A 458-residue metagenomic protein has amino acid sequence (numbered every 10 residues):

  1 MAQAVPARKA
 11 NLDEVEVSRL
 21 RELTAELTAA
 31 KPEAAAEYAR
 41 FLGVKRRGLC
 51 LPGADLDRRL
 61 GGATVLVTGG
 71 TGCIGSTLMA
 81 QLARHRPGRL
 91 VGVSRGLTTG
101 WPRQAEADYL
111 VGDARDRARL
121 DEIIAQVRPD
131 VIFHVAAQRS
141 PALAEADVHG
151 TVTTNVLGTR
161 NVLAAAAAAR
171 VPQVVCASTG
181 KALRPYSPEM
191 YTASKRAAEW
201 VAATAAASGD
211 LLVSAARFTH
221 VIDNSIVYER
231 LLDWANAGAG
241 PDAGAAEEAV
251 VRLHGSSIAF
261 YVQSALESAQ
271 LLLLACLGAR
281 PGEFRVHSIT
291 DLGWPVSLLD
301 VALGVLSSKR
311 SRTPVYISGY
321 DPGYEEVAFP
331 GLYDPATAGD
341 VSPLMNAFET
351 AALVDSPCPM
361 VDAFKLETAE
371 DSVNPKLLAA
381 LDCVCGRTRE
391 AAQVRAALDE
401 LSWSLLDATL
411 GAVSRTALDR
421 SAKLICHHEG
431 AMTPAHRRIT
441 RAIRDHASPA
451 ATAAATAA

Functional and structural regions predicted by a protein language model:
M1-T64, D399-A458: Non-catalytic terminal and boundary segments that flank Rossmann-like NAD(P)-dependent oxidoreductase
D57-H85: N-terminal Rossmann NAD(P)H-binding glycine-rich loop of SDR-like oxidoreductase domains
T68, V93, I132-A136, V174-T179 (+1 more regions): SDR active-site strand-loop-helix element
P87-T99: Conserved glycine-rich Rossmann-like NAD(P)H-binding loop of the short-chain dehydrogenase/reductase
W101, A114-T154, P185: NAD(P)H-binding glycine-rich loop region in Rossmannoid oxidoreductase-like domains and their noncatalytic homologs
A146-H149, T153, L157-E199, V213-S214: Conserved Rossmann-fold NAD(P)-dependent oxidoreductase catalytic core, especially the SDR/UDP-sugar
M190-R280, P295-S311: NAD(P)-dependent short-chain dehydrogenase/reductase
G278-K365, A369: Mid/C-terminal beta-alpha module of Rossmann-like enzyme folds, strongest in SDR-family dehydrogenases/epimerases
